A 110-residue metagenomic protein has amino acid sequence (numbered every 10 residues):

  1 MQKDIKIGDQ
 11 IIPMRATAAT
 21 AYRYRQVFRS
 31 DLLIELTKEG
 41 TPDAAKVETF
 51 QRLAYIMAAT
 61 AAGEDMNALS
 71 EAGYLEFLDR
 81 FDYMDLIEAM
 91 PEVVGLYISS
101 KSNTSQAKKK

Functional and structural regions predicted by a protein language model:
M1-K6, I11, Y22, S30-A45 (+1 more regions): Charged interaction scaffolds used for protein-protein
R15-T17: Short linear motifs in exposed loops
A19, R23-R25: Short Gly/aromatic-enriched secondary-structure transition segments
T49-T60, E92: Short, hydrophobic/amphipathic alpha-helical patches that form generic packing surfaces within helical domains
